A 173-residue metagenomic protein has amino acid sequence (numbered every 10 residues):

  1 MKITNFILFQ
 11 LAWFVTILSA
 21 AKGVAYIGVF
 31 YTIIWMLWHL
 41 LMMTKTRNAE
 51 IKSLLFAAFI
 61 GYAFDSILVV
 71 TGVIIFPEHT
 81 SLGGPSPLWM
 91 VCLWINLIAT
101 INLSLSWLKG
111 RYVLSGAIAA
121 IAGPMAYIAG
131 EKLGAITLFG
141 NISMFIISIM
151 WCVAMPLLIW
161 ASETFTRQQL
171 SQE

Functional and structural regions predicted by a protein language model:
M1-E173: Aromatic-rich, lipid-facing transmembrane alpha helices and their immediate juxtamembrane interface loops in integral
